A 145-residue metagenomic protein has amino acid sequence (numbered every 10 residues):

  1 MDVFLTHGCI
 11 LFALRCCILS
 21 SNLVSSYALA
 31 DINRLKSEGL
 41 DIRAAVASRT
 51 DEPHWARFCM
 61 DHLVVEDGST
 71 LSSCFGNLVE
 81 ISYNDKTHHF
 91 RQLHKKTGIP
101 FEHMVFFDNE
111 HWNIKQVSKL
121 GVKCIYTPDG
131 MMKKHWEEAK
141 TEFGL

Functional and structural regions predicted by a protein language model:
M1-N84: Alpha-helical substrate-recognition element adjacent to the catalytic core
T87-V105, E110-L145: Asp-based, Mg2+/Mn2+-dependent phosphohydrolase catalytic module
